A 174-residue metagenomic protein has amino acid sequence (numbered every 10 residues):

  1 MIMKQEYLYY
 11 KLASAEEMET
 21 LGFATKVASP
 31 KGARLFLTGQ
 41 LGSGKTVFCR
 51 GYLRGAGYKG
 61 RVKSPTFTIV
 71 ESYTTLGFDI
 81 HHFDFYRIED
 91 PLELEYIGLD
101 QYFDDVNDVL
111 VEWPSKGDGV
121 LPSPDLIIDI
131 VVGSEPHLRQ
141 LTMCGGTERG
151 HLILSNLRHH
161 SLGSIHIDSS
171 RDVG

Functional and structural regions predicted by a protein language model:
I2-A24: N-terminal pre-Walker A segment at the start of P-loop NTPase domains
I2-L8, D100-G174: Short phosphate-coordinating micro-motif centered on Lys-Gly-acidic
T25-K31: Phosphate-binding P-loop
L35-L37: Hydrophobic anchor at the beta1->P-loop junction of P-loop NTPases
Q40: P-loop (Walker A) phosphate-binding loop of NTP-binding proteins
K45: Conserved lysine of the Walker
R61-V62, T66, S72-W113: Conserved nucleotide-sensing/catalytic segment adjacent to the nucleotide-binding pocket in NTP-handling enzymes
